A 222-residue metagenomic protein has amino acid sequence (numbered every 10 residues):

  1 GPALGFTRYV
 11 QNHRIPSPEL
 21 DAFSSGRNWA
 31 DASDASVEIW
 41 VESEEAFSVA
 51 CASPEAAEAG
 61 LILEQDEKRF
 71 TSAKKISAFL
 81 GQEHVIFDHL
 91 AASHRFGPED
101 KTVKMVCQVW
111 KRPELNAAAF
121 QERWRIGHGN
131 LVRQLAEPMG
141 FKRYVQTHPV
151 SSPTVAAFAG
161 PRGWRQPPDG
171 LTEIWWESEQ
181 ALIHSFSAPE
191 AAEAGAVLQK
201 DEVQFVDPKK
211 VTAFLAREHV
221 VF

Functional and structural regions predicted by a protein language model:
G1-F222: Macromolecular interaction modules
